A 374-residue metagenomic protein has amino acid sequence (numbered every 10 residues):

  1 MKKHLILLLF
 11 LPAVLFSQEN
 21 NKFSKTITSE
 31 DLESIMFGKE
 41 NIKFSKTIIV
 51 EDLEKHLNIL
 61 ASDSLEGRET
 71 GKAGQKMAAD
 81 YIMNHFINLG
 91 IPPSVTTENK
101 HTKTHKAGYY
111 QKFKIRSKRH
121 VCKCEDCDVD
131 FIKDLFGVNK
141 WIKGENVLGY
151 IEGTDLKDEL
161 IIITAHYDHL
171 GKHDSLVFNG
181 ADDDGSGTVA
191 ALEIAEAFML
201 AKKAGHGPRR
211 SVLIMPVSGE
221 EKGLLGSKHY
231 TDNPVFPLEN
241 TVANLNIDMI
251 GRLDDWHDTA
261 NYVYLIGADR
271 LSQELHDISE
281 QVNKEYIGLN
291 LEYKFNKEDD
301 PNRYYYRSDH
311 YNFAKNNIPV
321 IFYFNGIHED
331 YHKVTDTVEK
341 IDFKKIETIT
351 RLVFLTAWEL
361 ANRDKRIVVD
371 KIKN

Functional and structural regions predicted by a protein language model:
M1-K22: Bacterial Sec-dependent N-terminal signal peptides
Q18-A78, I82-T96, I151-G153, D370 (+1 more regions): N-terminal hydrophobic or amphipathic helices/low-complexity stretches enriched in small/hydrophobic/Pro/Gly
G38-T47, D63-A73, I132-V138, S175-D184 (+4 more regions): Second-shell loop/turn segments in exported
L60, F86, W141-L170: Acidic/His- and Gly-rich active-site-bordering loop/insert found across diverse amide/peptide-bond hydrolases
R68-Y150: A non-catalytic alpha/beta surface segment that caps or lines the substrate-entry region of metallo-dependent hydrolase
V147, I163-G223, V353: Alpha-helical metal-binding/catalytic segments enriched in His/Glu/Asp
V217-F322, V368: Metal-dependent peptidase/peptidase-like ectodomains
F324-N374: His/Asp/Glu-rich mid-to-C-terminal helical/loop segments that flank catalytic regions of hydrolases
